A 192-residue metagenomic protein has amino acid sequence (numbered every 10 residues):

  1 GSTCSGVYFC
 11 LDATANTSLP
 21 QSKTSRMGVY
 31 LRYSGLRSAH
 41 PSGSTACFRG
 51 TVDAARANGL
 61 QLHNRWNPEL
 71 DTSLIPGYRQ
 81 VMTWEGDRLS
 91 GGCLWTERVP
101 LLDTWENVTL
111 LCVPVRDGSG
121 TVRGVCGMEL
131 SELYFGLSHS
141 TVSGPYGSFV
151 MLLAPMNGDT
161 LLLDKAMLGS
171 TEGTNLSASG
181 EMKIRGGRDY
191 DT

Functional and structural regions predicted by a protein language model:
G1-S2, E85-G86, L102-D103, V142-P145: Short regulatory alpha-helical segment in sensory/regulatory domains of signaling proteins that mediates
G1-S5, V108: Juxtamembrane extracytoplasmic/periplasmic/luminal helical "stalk" adjacent to the first N-terminal
C4-L11, S148-L153: Short, hydrophobic-rich beta-strand element in sensory/regulatory alpha-beta domains
L11-R65, P155-K165: GAF sensory/regulatory domain recognition with acknowledged cross-activation on helical regulatory dimers
T14-N16, L101-L102, L130-Y134: Solvent-exposed loop/turn segments at secondary-structure junctions within structured extracellular/periplasmic domains
G50-M128: Extracytoplasmic/periplasmic ligand-binding sensor regions of membrane-associated signaling proteins
L133-T192: Intrinsic low-complexity, intrinsically disordered coil/linker regions enriched in small/polar and charged residues
